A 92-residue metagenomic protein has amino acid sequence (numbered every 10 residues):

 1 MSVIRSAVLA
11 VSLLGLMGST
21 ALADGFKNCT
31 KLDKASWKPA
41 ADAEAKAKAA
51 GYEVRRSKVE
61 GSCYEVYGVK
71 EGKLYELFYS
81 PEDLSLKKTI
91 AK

Functional and structural regions predicted by a protein language model:
M1-L22: Classic N-terminal secretory signal peptides
L22-K31: Cleaved targeting-peptide boundary
T30-R56: N-terminal targeting signals for Sec/Tat export/insertion, comprising classic cleavable signal peptides
E60, V66-V69, L84: Conserved histidines in hydrophobic membrane contexts and catalytic metal-binding motifs
Y75-T89: A short, surface-exposed beta-strand/turn
